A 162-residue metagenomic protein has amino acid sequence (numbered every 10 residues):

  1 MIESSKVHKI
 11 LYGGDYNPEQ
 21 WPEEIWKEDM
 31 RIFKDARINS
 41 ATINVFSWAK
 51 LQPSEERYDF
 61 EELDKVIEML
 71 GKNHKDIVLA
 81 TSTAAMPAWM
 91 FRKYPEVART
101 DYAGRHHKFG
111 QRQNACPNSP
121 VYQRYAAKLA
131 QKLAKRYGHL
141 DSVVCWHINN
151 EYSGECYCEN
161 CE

Functional and structural regions predicted by a protein language model:
E3-I25: Boundary/entry segment of secreted carbohydrate-active catalytic domains
V7-Y12, R37-N39, G71-I77, H139-V144: Short, well-ordered coil/turn segments that N-cap beta-strands
N17-E19, S47-W48, A84-M86, E151-G154: Short, solvent-exposed loop/turn segments at secondary-structure junctions
W21-K27, R57-E62, P120-K128: Glycine-rich anion/phosphate-binding loops
P22, A85-W89, C158: Generic structural signal for alpha-helix starts
K27-H107, A134: Aromatic-lined substrate-binding rim segments of carbohydrate-active enzymes
A103-G104, K108-E162: Polysaccharide-binding and catalytic clefts of secreted carbohydrate-active enzymes
